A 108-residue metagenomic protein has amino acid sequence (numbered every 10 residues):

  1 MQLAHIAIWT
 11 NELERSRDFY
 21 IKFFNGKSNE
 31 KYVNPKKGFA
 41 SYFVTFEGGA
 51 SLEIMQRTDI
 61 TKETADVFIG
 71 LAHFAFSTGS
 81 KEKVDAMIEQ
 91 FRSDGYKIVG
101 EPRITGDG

Functional and structural regions predicted by a protein language model:
Q2-N11, Y42-F43, T64-Q90: Vicinal oxygen chelate
A4, N29, A72, V99-G100: A short, local hydrophobic-aromatic micro-motif
W9-S51: Core segments of cupin and vicinal oxygen chelate
E14-D18, K22, E82-S93, K97: Replace "anionic and nucleotidyl ligands
F43-T45, I88-G108: Vicinal oxygen chelate
L52-Q56: Conserved beta-strand in the GNAT
I60-E63, D94: A short local loop/turn or secondary-structure capping micro-motif enriched for an aromatic residue
